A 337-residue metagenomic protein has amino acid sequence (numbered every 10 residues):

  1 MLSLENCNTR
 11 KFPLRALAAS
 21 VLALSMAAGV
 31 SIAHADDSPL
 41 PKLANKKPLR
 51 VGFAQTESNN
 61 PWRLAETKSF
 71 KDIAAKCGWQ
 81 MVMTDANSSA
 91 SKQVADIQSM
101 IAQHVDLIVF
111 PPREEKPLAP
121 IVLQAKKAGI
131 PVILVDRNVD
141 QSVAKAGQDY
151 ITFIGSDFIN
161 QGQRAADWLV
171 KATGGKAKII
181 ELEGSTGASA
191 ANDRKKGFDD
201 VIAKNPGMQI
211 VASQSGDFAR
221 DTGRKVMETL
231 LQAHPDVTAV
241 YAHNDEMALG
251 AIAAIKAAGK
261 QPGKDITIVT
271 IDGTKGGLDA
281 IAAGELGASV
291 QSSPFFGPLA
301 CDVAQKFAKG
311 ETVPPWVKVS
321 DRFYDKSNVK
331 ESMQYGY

Functional and structural regions predicted by a protein language model:
L2-E5, H34-Y337: A residue-level marker of the well-folded mature domains of exported/periplasmic proteins
L2-S20: Bacterial N-terminal signal peptides that target proteins for export
R15, G29-A35: Sec/Tat signal peptide C-region and signal peptidase I cleavage site
A18-G29: Bacterial N-terminal signal peptides
